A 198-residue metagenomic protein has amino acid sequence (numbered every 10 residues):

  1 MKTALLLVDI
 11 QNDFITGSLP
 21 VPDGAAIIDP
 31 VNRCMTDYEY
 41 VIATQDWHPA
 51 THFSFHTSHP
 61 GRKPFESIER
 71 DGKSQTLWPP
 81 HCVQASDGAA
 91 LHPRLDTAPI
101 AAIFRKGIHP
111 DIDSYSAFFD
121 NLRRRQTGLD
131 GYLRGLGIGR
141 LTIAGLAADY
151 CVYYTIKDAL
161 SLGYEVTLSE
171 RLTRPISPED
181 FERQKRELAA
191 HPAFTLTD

Functional and structural regions predicted by a protein language model:
M1-P110, S116-A117, D130, G135 (+3 more regions): Active-site acidic carboxylates
F104, R124-R125: Feature detects amphipathic, helix-rich regulatory segments
F118-F119, R123-R124: Conserved catalytic alpha/beta core of Sir2/sirtuin-type deacylases, generalized to analogous enzyme cores that bind
I138-C151, L168-T173: Glycine-rich anion-binding loop/nest that anchors nucleotide
Y153-T155: Short glycine-rich, acidic/polar surface loops and turns
